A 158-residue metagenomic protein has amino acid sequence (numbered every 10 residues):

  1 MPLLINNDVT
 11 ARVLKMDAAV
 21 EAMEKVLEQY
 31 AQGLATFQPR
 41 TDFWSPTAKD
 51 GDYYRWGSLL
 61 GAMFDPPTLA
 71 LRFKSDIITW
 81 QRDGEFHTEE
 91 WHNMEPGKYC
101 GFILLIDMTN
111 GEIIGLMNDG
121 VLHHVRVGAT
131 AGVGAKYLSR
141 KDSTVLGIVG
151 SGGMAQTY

Functional and structural regions predicted by a protein language model:
M1-H124, T130-G132, D142: N-terminal ligand-binding/catalytic initiation module
N118, A131, D142-Y158: Glycine-rich adenosine-cofactor-binding loop
H124-V125, Q156: Loop/helix-junction capping segments adjacent to catalytic residues or to phosphate/diphosphate-binding pockets
K136: Acidic, Mg2+-coordinating catalytic modules of nucleic-acid enzymes
